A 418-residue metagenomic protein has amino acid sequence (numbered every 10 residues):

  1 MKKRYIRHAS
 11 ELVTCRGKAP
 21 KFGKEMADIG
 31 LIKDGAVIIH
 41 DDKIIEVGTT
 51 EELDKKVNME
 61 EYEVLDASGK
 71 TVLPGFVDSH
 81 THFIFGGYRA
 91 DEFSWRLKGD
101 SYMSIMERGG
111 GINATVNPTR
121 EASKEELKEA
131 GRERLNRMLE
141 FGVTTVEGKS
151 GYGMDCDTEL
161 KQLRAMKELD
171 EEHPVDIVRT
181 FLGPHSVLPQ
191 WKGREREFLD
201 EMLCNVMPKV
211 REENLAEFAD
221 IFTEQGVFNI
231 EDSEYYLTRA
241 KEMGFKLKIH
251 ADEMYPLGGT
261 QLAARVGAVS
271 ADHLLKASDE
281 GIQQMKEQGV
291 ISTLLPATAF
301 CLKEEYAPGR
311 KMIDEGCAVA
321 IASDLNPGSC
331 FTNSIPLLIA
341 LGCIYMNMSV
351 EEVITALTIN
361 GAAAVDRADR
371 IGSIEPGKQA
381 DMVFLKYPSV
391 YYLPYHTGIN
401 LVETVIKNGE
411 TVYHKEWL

Functional and structural regions predicted by a protein language model:
M1-K56, V390-Y392: N-terminal metal-binding scaffold of metallo-dependent hydrolase/deaminase domains
Y5, E61-D66, R179, V405: Conserved beta-strand scaffold positions in the cores of enzyme catalytic domains, especially in NTP/NDP-utilizing
A9, V37, D42, G69 (+14 more regions): Divalent metal-coordination and catalytic microenvironments
S10, E242-L247, R265-V266, K303-Y387: His/Asp/Glu-enriched, well-ordered alpha-helical/loop segment that forms or immediately abuts the divalent-metal
P20-E25, L357-I359, Q379-L418: C-terminal cap of metal-dependent C-N hydrolases
Y62-A130: Metal-associated gating/positioning segment near the N- to mid-region
N113-G131, N136-R137, T144-L257: Metal-coordinating catalytic core of metallo-dependent amide/deamination hydrolases
F198-N205, K209-E212, F228-D314, T332: Catalytic core of soluble alpha/beta enzymes
